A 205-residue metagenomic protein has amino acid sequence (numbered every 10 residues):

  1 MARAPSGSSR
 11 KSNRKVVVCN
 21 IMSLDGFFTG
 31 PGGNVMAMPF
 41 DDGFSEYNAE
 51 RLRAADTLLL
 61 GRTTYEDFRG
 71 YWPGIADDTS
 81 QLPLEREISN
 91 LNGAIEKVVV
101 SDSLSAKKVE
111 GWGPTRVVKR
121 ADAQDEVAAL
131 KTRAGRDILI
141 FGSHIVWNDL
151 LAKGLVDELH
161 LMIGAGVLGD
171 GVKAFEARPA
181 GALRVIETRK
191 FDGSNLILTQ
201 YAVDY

Functional and structural regions predicted by a protein language model:
A2-Y205: Enzymes that bind and transform nitrogen-containing heteroaromatic metabolites
